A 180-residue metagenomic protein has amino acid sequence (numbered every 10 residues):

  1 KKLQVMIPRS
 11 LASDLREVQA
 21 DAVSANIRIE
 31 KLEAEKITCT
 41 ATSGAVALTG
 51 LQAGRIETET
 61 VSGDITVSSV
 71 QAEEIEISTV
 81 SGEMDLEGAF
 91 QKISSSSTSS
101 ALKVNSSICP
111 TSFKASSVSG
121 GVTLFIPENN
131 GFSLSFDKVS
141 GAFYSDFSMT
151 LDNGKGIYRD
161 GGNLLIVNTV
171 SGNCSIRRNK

Functional and structural regions predicted by a protein language model:
Q4, S10-G63, S68: Right-handed parallel beta-helix
P8-S10, T49-G50, R55-E57, V67-K180: Short, surface-exposed interaction patches in beta-rich subdomains that mediate adhesion/assembly near membranes
